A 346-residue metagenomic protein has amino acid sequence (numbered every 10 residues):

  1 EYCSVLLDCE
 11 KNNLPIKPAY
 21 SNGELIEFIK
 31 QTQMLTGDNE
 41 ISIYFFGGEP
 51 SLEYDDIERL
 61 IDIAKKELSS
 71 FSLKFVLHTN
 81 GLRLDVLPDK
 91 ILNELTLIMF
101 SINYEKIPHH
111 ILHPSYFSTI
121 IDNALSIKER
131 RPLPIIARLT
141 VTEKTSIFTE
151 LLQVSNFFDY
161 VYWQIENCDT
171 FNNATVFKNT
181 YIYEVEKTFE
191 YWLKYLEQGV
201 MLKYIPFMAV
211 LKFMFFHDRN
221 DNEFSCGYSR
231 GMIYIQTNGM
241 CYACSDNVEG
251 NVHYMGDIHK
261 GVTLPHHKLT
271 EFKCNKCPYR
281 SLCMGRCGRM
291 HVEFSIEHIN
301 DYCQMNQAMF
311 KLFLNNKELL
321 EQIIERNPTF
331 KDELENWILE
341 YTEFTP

Functional and structural regions predicted by a protein language model:
E1-G23: Canonical Radical SAM [4Fe-4S] cluster-binding loop centered on the CxxxCxxC motif and its immediate flanking residues
Y2, K90, S126, Q153 (+2 more regions): Alpha-helical scaffold elements within enzyme catalytic domains, especially in hydrolases
N22-Y44, E53-C168, N173-A174: Radical SAM/AdoMet-radical enzyme domain recognition
G48-P50: Active-site neighborhood of divalent metal-dependent phosphoester/pyrophosphate hydrolases
H113-P114, T180, I296-D301: Short, polar loop/linker segments at the starts of domains and inter-domain junctions
I147-F157, F213-C226, K273-N300: Amphipathic, soluble alpha/beta structural segments
N172-N251, L282: A C-terminal junction/extension of Radical SAM enzymes
D246-P346: Flexible mid-to-C-terminal extensions adjoining Fe-S/redox cofactors in radical SAM and related proteins
